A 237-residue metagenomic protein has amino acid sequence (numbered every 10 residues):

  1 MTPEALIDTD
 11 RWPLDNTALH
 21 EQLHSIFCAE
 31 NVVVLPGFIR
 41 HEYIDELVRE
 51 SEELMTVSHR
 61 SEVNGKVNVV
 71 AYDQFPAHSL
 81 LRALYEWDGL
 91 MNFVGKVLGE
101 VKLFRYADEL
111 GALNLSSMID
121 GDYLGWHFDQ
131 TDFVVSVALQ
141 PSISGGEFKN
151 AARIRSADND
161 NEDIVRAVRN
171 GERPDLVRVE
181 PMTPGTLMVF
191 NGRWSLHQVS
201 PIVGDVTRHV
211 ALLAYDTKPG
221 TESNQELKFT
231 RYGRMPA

Functional and structural regions predicted by a protein language model:
M1-L14, M235-A237: Intrinsically disordered terminal extensions flanking catalytic oxygenase cores
R11-K96: Non-heme Fe(II)/2-oxoglutarate
L35, F133-V135, A211: Hydrophobic residues positioned within well-ordered beta-strands of beta-sheet architectures
R40, T131, S144, G204-D205: Short strand-connecting beta-turns/loops that link adjacent beta-strands
S51, L139, Y215-T217: Short beta-strand segments enriched in hydrophobic/aromatic residues within well-folded beta-rich domains
W87-M91, D132, G192: A structural signal for well-ordered alpha-helical scaffolds and beta->alpha junctions
G95-E100, F104-V189: Catalytic core of non-heme Fe(II) oxygenases with the double-stranded beta-helix
A152, D158-A237: Catalytic core of Fe(II)/2-oxoglutarate
